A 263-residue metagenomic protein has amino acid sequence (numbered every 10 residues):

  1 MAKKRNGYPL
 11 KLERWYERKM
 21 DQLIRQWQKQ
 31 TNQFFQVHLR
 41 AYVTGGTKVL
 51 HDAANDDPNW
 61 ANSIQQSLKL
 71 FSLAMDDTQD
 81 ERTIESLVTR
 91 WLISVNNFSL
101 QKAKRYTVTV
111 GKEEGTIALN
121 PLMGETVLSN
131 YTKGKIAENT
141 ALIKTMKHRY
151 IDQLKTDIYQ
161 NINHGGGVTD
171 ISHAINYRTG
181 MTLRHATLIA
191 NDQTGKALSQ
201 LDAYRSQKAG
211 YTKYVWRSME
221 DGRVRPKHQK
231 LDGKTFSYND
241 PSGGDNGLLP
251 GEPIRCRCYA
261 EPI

Functional and structural regions predicted by a protein language model:
M1-M181: N-terminal leader/targeting and assembly helices and adjacent pre-domain segments
Y177-M181, H185-I263: Acidic, glycine-rich two-metal-ion catalytic cores of nucleic acid-processing enzymes
